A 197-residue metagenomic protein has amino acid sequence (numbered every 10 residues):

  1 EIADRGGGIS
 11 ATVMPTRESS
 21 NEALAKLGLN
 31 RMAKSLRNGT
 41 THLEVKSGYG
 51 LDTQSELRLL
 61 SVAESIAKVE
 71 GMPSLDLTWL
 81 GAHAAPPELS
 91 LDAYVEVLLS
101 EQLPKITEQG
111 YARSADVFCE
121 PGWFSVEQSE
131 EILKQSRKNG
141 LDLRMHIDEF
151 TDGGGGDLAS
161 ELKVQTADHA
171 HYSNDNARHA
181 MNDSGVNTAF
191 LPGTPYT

Functional and structural regions predicted by a protein language model:
E1-D4, R37: Replace "His-x-His-based motif
A3, E18, F118, E161-A167: A generic, residue-level signal for flexible/boundary positions that often mark functional hotspots
A3, G81-H83, P192: Residues at the C-termini of beta-strands that transition into short coil/loop
G7-L29, A33, T41-G153: Metal-coordinating catalytic core of metallo-dependent amide/deamination hydrolases
D142-L143, D152-T197: Active-site-adjacent C-terminal substructures of enzyme catalytic domains
